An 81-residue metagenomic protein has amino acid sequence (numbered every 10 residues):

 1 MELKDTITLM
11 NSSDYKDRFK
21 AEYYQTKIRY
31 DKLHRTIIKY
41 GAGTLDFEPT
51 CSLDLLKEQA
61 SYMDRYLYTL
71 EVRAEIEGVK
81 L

Functional and structural regions predicted by a protein language model:
E2-L81: Extended, charge-rich alpha-helical interface modules
